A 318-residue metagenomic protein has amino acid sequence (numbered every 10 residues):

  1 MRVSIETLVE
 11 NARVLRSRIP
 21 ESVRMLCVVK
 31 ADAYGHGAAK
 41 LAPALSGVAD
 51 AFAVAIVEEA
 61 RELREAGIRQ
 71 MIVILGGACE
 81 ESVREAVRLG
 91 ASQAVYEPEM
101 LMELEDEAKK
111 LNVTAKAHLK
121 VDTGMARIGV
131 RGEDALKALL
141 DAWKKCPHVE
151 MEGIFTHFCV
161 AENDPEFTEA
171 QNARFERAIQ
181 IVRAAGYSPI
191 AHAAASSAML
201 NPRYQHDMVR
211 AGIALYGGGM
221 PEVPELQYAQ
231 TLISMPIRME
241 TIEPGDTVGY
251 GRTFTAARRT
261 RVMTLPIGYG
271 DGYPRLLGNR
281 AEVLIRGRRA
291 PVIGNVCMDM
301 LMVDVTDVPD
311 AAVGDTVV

Functional and structural regions predicted by a protein language model:
M1-V9, S17, D32, I56-E59 (+5 more regions): Active-site anion/phosphate-binding pocket segments in diverse small-molecule metabolic enzymes
R2-V3, T7-E10, V23-I190, Q205: Active-site-proximal beta-alpha core segment in soluble small-molecule metabolic enzymes
R13-R16, E21-V23: Mobile, glycine- and charge-enriched loop segments and immediately flanking short secondary-structure elements within
